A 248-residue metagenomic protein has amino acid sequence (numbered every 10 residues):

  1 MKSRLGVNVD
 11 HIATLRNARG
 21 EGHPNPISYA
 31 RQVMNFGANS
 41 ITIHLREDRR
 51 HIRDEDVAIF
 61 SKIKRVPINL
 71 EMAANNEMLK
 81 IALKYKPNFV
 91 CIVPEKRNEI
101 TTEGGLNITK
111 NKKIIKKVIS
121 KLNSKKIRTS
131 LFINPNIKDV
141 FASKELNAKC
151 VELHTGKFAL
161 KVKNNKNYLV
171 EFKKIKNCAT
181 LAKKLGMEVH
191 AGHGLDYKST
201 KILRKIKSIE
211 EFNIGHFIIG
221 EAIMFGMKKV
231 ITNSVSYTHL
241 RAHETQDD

Functional and structural regions predicted by a protein language model:
M1-I68, N75, L83-K86: Conserved N-terminal beta1-alpha1 strand-loop-helix module at the mouth
L5-V9, I41-I43, I68-L70, V90-I92 (+4 more regions): Hydrophobic faces of well-ordered beta-strands that scaffold small-molecule active sites in alpha/beta enzyme cores
N25-S40, L83-E95, I137-G156: Alpha/beta enzyme core
E47-F60, N76-M78, E99-K117, K138-D139 (+3 more regions): Active-site-adjacent beta->alpha loops and helix N-cap segments on the catalytic face of soluble alpha/beta enzymes
R53-M72, K112-K125, V170-V189, S234: Alpha-helix-loop-beta-strand connector modules within alpha/beta enzyme cores
N76-I81, N136-E145, L195-K207: Catalytic cores of alpha/beta
V93-N98, E152-V162, E210-F225: Glycine-rich phosphate-binding active-site loops on the catalytic face of alpha/beta enzymes
T238-T245: Conserved small/polar residues in nucleotide/adenosyl-binding loops
